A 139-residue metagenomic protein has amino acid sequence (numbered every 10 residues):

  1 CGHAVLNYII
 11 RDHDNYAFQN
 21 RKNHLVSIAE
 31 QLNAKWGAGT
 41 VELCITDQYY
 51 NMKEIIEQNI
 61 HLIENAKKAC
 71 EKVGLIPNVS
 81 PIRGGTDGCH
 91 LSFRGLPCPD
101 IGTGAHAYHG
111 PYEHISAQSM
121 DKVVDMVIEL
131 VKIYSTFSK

Functional and structural regions predicted by a protein language model:
C1-K139: Metal-dependent amide/peptide-bond hydrolase catalytic core, centered on the "pita-bread" metallohydrolase fold
